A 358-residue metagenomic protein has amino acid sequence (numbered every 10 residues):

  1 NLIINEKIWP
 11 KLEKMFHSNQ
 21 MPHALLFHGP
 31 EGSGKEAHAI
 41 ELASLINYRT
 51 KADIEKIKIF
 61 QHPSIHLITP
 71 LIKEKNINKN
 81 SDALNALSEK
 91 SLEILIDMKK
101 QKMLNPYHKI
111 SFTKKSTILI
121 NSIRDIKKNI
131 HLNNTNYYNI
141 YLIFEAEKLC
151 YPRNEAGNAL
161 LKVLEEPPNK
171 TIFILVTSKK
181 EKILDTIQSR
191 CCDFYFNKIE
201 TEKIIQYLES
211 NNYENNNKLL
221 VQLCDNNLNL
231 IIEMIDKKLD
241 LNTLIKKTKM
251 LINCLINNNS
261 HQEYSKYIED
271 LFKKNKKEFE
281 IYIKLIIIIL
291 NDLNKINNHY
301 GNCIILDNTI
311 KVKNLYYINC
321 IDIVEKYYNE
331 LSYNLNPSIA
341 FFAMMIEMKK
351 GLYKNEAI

Functional and structural regions predicted by a protein language model:
N1-E155: Clamp-loader machinery-focused feature within the broader ASCE/P-loop NTPase space
N1-I59, I77, N169-I172, S178-I358: Charged, glycine-rich active-site and insertion segments that engage polyanionic ligands
S116-L119, R153, V176, K180 (+1 more regions): Short capping loops/turns at secondary-structure boundaries
H131, G157-N169: Conserved catalytic/switch belt of AAA+ P-loop NTPases
T135-I140, P168-I174: Loop/turn-to-beta-strand initiation segments
K148-Y151, E166, K182: Residues immediately C-terminal
N154-A159, T186: Generic recognition of short, well-ordered alpha-helical segments
